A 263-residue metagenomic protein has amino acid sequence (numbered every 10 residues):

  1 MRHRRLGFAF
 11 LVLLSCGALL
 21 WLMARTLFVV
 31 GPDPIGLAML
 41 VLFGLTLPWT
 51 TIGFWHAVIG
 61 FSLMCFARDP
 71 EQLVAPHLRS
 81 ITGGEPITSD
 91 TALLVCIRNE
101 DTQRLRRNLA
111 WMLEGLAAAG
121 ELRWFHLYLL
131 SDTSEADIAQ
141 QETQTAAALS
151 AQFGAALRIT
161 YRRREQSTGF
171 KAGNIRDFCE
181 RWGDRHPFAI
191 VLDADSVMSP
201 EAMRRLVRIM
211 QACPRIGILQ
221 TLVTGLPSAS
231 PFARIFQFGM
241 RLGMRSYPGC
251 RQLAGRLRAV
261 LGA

Functional and structural regions predicted by a protein language model:
M1-G83: N-terminal membrane-anchoring/stem segments of glycan-assembly enzymes
L47, E100-N108, D137-E142, Q166-N174 (+2 more regions): Phosphate/oxyanion-binding active-site loops and adjacent basic polyanion-contact surfaces
T50-R123: N-terminal signal-anchor transmembrane helix
W111-S167, T224: Acidic donor-binding segment of Leloir-type glycosyltransferases
A147-T160, R164, T168-P187, P200-A263: Long helical/loop segments within the catalytic core of UDP-sugar-dependent glycosyltransferases, especially the large
F188-L192: Short aromatic-hydrophobic micro-motifs that form the base-stacking/packing surface for donor nucleotide recognition
D193-V197: The conserved acidic donor/metal-binding loop of glycosyltransferases
